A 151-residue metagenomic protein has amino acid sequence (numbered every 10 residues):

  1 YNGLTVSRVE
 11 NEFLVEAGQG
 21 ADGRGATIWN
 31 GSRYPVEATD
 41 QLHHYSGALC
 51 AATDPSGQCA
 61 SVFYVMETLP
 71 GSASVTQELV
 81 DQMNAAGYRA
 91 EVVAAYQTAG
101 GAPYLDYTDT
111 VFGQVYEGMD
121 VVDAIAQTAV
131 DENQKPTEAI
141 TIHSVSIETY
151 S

Functional and structural regions predicted by a protein language model:
Y1-S151: Cyclophilin-like peptidyl-prolyl cis-trans isomerases
